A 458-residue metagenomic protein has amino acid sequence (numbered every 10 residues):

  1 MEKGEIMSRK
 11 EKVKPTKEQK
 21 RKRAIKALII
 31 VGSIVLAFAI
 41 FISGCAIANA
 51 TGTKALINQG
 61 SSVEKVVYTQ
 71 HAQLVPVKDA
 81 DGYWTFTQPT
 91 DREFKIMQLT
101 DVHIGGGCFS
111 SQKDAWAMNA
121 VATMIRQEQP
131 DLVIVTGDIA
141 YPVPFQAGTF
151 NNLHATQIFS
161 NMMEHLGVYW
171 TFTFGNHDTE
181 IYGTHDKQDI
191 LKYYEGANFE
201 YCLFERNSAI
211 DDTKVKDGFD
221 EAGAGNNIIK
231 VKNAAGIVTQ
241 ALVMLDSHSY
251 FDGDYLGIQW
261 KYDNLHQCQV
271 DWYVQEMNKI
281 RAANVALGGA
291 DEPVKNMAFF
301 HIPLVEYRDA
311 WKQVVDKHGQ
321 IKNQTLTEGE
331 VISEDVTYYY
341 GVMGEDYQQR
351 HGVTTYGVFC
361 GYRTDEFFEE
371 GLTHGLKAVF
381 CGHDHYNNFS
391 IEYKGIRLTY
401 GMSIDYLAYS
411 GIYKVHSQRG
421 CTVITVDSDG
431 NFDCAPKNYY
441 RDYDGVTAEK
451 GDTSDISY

Functional and structural regions predicted by a protein language model:
A50-L153, I158: N-terminal active-site segment of His-dependent metallophosphoesterases
A55-T85, A155-A290, T422-T425: Extended active-site neighborhood of metal-dependent phosphoesterases/phosphodiesterases
Q98-T100, V133-D138, W170-N176, E292 (+4 more regions): Active-site neighborhood of phospho(di)ester-bond hydrolases with catalytic His/Asp-centered motifs
G105-C108, Y141-P144, F172-T184, Y250-G253 (+4 more regions): Active-site environment of divalent metal-dependent phosphoester hydrolases
F109-K113, G137-S160, D178-F199, A310 (+1 more regions): Metal-dependent catalytic neighborhoods of phosphoester/phosphodiester hydrolases
I280-V285, A290, E392, M402-A408 (+2 more regions): A short C-terminal boundary segment appended to hydrolase-like catalytic domains
L287-H374: Active-site-proximal segments of metal-dependent phosphoesterases and phosphodiesterases across multiple
E334, Y339-V423: Conserved beta-sheet core of the metallophosphoesterase superfamily
